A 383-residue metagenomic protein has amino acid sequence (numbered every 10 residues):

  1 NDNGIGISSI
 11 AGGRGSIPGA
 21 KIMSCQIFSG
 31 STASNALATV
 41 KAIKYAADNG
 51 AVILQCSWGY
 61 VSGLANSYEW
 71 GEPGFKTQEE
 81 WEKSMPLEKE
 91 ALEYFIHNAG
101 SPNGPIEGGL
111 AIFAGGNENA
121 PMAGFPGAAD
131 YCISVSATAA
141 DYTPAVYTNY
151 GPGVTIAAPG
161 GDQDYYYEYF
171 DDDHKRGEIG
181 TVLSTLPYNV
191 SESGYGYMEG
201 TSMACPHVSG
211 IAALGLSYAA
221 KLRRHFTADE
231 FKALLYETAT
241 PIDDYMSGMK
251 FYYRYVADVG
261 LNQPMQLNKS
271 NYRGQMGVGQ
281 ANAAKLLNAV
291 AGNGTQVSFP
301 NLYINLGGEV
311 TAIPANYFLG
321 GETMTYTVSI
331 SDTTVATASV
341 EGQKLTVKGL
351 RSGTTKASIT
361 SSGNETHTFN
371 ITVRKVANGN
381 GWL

Functional and structural regions predicted by a protein language model:
N1-A38, N49-V52, G59-A65, I106-E107 (+7 more regions): Subtilisin-like serine protease catalytic core
I17, S24-A129, D141-T143, N189-H207: Substrate-binding/access-modulating region of protease and related hydrolase catalytic domains
M23, L110-I112, I133-S134, A157 (+1 more regions): Structural detector of well-ordered beta-strand residues that form the stable sheet scaffold of enzyme domains
M23-F28, K44, V52, C56 (+1 more regions): Hydrolase catalytic cores
S101, G116, Y272, Q280-N301: Secreted peptidase-domain scaffold signal
T138: Carbohydrate-associated surface elements
G292-L383: Extracytoplasmic soluble-region selector
